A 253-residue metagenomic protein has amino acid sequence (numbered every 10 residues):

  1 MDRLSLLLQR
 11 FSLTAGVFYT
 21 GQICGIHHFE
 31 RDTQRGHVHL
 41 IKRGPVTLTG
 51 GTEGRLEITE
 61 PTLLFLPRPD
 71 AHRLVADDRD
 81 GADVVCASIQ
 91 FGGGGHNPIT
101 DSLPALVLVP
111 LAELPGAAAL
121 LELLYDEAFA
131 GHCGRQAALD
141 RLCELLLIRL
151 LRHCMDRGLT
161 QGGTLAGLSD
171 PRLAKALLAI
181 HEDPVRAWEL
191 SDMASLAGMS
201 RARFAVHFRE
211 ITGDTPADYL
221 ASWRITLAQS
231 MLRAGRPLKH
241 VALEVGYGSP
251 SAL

Functional and structural regions predicted by a protein language model:
D2-G16, D70-F129, L147-L159: A hydrophobic/aromatic-rich effector-binding and dimerization subdomain of bacterial HTH-type transcriptional regulators
V17-A105: N-terminal regulatory/effector-sensing and dimerization cores that precede helix-turn-helix DNA-binding domains
L48, L147-L150, C154, I180 (+2 more regions): Hydrophobic recognition helices of helix-based DNA-binding modules
P61, F204, F208, S251-L253: Short hydrophobic/aromatic patch on the recognition helix
L121-L124, A128, L139, C143-L151 (+3 more regions): Hydrophobic alpha-helical core bundles mediating ligand binding, dimerization, or RNAP-core interactions
A130-L142, T164-G167: All-alpha amphipathic helical-bundle segments outside canonical DNA-binding/catalytic cores that form hydrophobic
G158-T164, I211-T212: Short, Lys/Arg-enriched N-terminal segment that forms or immediately precedes the first helix of a structured domain
L178, E182, A187-A194, M199-S200 (+1 more regions): Terminal helix-turn-helix DNA-binding modules in bacterial transcription factors
